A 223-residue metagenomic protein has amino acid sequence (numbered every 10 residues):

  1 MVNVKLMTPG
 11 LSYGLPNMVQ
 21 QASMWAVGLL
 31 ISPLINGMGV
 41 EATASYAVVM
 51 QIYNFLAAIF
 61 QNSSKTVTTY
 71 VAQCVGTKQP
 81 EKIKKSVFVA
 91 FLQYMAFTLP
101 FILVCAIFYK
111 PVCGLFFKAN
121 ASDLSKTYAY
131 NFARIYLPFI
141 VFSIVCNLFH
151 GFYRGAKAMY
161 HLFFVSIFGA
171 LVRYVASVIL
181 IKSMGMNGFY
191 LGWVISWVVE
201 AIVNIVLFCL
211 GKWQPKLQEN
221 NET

Functional and structural regions predicted by a protein language model:
M1-L15, V71-P138, L180-T223: Short alpha-helical transmembrane segments in multi-pass integral membrane proteins
V2, I35-M38, R154, I181: Structural motif
V2-L30, F55, I59, S63 (+3 more regions): Hydrophobic faces of transmembrane alpha-helices in multi-pass small-molecule transporters and flippases across diverse
N17, Q21, L29, P33 (+5 more regions): Transmembrane alpha-helix boundary and packing residues in multipass membrane permease domains and related
W25-F55, Q73-C74, C113-A121, S183: Helix-terminus/linker motif at the lipid-water interface of multi-pass membrane proteins
E41-A42, M159-H161, G185-M186: Membrane-helix interface segments
S45-Y109, S143-K157, H161-V165: Small-residue-rich hydrophobic transmembrane alpha-helices
Q61-S64, Y136-G155, H161-S177, F189-I205: Short runs within selected transmembrane alpha-helices of multi-pass transporters and secretion channels
